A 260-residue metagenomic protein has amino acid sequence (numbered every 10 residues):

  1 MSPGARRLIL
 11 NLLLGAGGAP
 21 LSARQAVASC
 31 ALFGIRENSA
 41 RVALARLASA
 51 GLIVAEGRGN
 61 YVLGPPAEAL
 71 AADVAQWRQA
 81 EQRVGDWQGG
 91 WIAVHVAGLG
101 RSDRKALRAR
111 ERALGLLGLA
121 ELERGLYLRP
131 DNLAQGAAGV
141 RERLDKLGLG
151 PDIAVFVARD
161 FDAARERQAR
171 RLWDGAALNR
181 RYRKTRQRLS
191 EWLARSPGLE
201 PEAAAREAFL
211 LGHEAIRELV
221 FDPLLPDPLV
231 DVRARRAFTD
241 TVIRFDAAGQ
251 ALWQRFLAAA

Functional and structural regions predicted by a protein language model:
M1-L12, A69: Short alpha-helical segments that sit at the start of domains
A19-C30: Short acidic, hydrophobic short linear motifs in intrinsically disordered regions
R41-A45, I53, E111: Short, hydrophobic-biased segments on the C-terminal half of alpha helices that form "recognition helices"
A48-R58: A short, conserved structural fragment
G59-P65: Minor-groove-contacting beta-hairpin "wing" of winged helix-turn-helix DNA-binding domains
A69-I92: Short, amphipathic alpha-helical interaction segments positioned at domain boundaries
L99-S196: Mid-protein regulatory/catalytic core that forms ligand/cofactor-binding pockets and protein-protein interaction
R167-A260: C-terminal regulatory/effector modules of DNA-binding transcriptional regulators
